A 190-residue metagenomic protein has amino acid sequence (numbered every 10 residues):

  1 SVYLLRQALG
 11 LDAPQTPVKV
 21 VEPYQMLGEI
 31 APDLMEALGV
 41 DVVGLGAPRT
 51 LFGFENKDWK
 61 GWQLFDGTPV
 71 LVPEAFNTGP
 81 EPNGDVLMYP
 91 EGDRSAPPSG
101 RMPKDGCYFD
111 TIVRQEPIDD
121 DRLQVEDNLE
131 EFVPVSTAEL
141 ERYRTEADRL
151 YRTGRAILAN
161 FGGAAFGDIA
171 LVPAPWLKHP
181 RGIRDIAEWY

Functional and structural regions predicted by a protein language model:
S1-Y190: Catalytic cores of TIM-barrel enzymes
